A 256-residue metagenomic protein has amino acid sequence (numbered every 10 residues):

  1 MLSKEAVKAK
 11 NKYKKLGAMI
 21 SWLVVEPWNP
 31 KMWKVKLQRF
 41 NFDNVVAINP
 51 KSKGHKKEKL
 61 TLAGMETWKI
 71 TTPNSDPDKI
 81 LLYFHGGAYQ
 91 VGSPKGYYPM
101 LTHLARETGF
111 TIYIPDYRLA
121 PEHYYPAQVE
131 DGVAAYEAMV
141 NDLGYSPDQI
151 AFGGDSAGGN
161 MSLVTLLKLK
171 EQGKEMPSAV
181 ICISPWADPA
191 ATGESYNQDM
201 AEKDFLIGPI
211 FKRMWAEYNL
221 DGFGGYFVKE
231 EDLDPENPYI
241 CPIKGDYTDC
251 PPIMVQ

Functional and structural regions predicted by a protein language model:
M1-P73, G224-D232: A glycine/proline-hinged amphipathic helix-loop "lid/cap" segment that gates access to hydrophobic ligand pockets
N11, K56-Q256: Alpha/beta-hydrolase superfamily serine-hydrolase fold, recognizing
